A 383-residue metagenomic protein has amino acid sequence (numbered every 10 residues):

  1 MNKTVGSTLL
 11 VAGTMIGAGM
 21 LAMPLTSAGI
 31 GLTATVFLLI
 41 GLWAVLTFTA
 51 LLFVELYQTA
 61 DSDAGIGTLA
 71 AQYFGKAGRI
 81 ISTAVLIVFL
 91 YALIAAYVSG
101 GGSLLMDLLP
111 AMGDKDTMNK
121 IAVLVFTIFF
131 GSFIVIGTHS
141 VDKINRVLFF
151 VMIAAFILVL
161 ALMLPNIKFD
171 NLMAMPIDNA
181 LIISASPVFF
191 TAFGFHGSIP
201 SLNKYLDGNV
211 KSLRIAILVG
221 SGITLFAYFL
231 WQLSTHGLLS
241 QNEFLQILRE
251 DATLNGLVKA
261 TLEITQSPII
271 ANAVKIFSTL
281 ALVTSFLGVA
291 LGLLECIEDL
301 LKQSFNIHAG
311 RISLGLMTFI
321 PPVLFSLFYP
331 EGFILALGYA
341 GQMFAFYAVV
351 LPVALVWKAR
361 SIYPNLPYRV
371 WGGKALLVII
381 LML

Functional and structural regions predicted by a protein language model:
M1-L25, I30, T47-L51, D63 (+4 more regions): Membrane-interface "cap" regions at the ends of multi-pass membrane proteins
N2-V11, G75-F89, P176-P187, E263-A281 (+1 more regions): Select transmembrane alpha-helical segments in multipass membrane proteins
T8-M15, T83-L86, L108-G137, V151-V159 (+4 more regions): Transmembrane alpha-helical segments of multi-pass small-molecule transport proteins
F48-G113, K275-D299: Hydrophobic transmembrane alpha-helices that form the core helical bundles of multi-pass secondary transporters
A64-K76, G222-L282, Q303: TM-loop-TM module centered on a large, flexible mid-protein loop between adjacent transmembrane helices in multi-pass
S103-D107, F126-L148, Y205, S326-L335: Membrane-water interface regions at transmembrane-helix termini and the short interhelical loops of multi-pass membrane
G113-V125, H139, R146-G256: Helix-loop-helix junctions that connect adjacent transmembrane segments in multi-pass membrane transporters
N119, P176, L301, F305-L324 (+1 more regions): C-terminal membrane-solvent junction of multi-pass transporters and transport-like membrane proteins
